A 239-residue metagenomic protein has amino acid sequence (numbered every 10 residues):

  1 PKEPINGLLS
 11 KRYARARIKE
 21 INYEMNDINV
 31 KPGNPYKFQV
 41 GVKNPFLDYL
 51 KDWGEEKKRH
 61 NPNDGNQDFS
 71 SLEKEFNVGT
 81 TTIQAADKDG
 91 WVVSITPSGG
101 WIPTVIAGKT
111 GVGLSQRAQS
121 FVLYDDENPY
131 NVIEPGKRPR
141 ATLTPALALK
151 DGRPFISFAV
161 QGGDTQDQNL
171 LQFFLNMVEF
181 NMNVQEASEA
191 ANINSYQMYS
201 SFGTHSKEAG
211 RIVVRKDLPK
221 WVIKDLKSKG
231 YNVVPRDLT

Functional and structural regions predicted by a protein language model:
P1, Q67-L238: Proteins synthesized as precursors that undergo proteolytic processing into mature forms
P1-S98, A107-T110, D237: Internal maturation/activation junctions in enzymes
